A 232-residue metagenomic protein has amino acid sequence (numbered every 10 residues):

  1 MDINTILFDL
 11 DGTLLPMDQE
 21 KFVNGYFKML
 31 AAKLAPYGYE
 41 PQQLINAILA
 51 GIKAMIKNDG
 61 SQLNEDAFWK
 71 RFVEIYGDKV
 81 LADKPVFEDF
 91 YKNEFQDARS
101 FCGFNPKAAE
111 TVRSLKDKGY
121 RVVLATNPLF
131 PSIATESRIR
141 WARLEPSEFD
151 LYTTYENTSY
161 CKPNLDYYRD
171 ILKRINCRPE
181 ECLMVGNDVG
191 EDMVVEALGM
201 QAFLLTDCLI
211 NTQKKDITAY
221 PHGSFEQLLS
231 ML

Functional and structural regions predicted by a protein language model:
M1-A47: Active-site neighborhood of HAD-like aspartate-dependent phosphohydrolases
M1-I6, A109, R113-S114, L129-F130 (+1 more regions): Asp-based, Mg2+/Mn2+-dependent phosphohydrolase catalytic module
D18-K21, D59, D216: Short, solvent-exposed loop/turn segments at secondary-structure boundaries
V23-A31, I48-I52, W69, F90-F95 (+1 more regions): Hydrophobic alpha-helical core bundles mediating ligand binding, dimerization, or RNAP-core interactions
L49-K92: A metal-dependent, Asp-based hydrolase signature
L63-A67, L81-P85, K92-V123: Short, acidic loop-to-helix structural element flanking the phosphoryl-transfer center in phosphate-processing enzymes
A98-C102, P131, S159: Short, flexible loop segments at the rims of nucleotide/cofactor-binding pockets, characterized by
A125-N127: A cross-family glycoside hydrolase active-site/sugar-binding cleft signature
